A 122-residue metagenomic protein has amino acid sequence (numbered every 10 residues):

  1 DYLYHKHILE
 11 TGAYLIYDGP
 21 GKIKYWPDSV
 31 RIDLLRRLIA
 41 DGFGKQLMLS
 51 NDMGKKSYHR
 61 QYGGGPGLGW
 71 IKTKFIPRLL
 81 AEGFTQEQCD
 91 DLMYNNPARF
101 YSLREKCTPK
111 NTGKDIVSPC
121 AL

Functional and structural regions predicted by a protein language model:
Y2-E10, Y25-L35, N51-T73, Y101-E105: Histidine/acidic-residue-rich catalytic or RNA/ligand-binding cores of hydrolases and nuclease-related proteins
L9-I16, K45: Glycine-enriched alpha-helix->loop->beta-strand junction motifs that scaffold or abut catalytic
L15-S29: C-terminal amphipathic alpha-helical segment
D18-P20, F43-G65, C89-L92: Short acidic/histidine-rich active-site segments
I32-G44: Short amphipathic alpha-helices and their capping/turn segments at secondary-structure boundaries
W70-L122: Mid-to-C-terminal alpha-helical segments outside catalytic/metal-binding sites
